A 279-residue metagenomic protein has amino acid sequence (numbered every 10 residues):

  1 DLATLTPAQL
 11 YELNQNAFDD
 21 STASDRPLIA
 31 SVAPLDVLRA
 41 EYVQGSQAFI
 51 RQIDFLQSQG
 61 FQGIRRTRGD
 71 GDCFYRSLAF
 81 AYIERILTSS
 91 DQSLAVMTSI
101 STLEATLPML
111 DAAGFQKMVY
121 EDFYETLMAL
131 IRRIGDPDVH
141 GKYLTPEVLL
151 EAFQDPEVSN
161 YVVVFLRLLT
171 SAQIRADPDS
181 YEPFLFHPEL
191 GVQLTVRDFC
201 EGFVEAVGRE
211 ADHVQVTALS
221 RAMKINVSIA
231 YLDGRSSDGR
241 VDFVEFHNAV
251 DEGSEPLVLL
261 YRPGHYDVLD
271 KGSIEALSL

Functional and structural regions predicted by a protein language model:
D1-I64, F74: A eukaryotic "domain-start" boundary segment
A23-R26, R65-G71, F203-V207, L257: Conserved aromatic-histidine-acidic binding/catalytic patches
V32, R39-Q59, E84-D233: Papain-like cysteine protease catalytic cores
G63-R66, F74, S228-A230, V258-L260 (+1 more regions): Beta-strand cores of modular interaction/reader domains in eukaryotic scaffold and signaling proteins, especially PDZ
R68-Y82, G208-L219, L269: Active-site nucleophilic cysteine motif
G69-D72, F80, G234-S237, G264-Y266 (+1 more regions): Conserved beta-strand elements of beta-rich interaction domains across eukaryotes, especially beta-propellers
A218, I225, V241-L279: Charge-dense, extended regions
